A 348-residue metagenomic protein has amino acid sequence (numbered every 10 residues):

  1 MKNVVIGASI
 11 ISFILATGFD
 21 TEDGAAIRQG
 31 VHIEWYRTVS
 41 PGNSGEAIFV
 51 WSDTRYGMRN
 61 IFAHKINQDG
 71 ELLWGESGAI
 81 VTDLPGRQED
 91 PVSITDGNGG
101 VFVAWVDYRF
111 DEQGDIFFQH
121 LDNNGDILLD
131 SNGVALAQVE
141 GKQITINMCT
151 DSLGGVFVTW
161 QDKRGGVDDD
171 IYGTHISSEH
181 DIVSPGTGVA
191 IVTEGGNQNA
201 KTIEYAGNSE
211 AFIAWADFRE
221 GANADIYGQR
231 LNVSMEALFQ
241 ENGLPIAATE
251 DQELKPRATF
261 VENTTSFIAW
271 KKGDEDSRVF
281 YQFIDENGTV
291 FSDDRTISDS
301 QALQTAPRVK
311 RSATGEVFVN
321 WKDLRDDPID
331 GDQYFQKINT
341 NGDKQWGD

Functional and structural regions predicted by a protein language model:
M1-V4: Positively charged n-region of N-terminal signal peptides that target proteins for export
S9-A16: Hydrophobic h-region of N-terminal signal peptides that target proteins for export in Gram-negative bacteria
A16-D348: Extracellular, repeat-based ectodomains that mediate carbohydrate processing or recognition
